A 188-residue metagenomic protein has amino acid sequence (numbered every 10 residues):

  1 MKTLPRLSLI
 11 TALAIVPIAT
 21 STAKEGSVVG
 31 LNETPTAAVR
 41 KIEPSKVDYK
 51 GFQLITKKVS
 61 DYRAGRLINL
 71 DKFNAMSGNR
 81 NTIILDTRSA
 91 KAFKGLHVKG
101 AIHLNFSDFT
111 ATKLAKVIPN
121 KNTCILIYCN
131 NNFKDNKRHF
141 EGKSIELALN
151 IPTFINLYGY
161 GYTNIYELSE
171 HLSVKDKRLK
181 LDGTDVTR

Functional and structural regions predicted by a protein language model:
K2-S8, S21-A64, K94-V98, I102-L104 (+1 more regions): Rhodanese-like catalytic fold shared by cysteine-dependent sulfurtransferases and DSP/PTP-type phosphatases
A12-S21: Hydrophobic h-region of N-terminal signal peptides that target proteins for export in Gram-negative bacteria
V16, A75-S77, K94, I118: Generic structural signal for beta-strand residues in well-ordered domains
D61-G78: A short, well-structured juxtamembrane/interface segment
G78-R80, K121-N122: Residue-level preference for short coil/turn positions at secondary-structure junctions
I83-R88, A101-L104: Short hydrophobic beta-strand that contains or immediately precedes a catalytic carboxylate
